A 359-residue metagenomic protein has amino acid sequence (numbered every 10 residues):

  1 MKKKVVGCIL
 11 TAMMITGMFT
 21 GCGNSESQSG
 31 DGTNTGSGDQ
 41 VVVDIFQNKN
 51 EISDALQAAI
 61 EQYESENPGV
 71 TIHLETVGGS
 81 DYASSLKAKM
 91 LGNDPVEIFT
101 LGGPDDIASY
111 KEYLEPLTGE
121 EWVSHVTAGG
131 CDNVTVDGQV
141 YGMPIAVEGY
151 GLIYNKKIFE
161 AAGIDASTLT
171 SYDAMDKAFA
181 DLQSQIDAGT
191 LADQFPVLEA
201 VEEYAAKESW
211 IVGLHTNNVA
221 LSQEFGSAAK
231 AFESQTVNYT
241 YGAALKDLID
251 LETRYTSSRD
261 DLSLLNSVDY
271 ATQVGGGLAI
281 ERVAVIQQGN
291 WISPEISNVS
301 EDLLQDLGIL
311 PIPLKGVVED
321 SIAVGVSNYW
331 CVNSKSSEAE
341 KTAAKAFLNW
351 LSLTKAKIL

Functional and structural regions predicted by a protein language model:
K4-I9, F19-D106, W122, T216 (+3 more regions): Conserved N-terminal structural module of periplasmic/extracytoplasmic solute-binding proteins
V41-V42, E66-T76, G163-A166, D250-Y270 (+2 more regions): A local structural motif
S65, T71-H73, A161-A162, V299-L359: Extracytoplasmic/periplasmic substrate-recognition and gating elements
T76-S85, T170-A174, L264-A279: Short helix-initiation/N-cap motifs at beta->coil->alpha
L101-G151, A192-P196, H215-N217, D306-L310: Hinge/lid segment of periplasmic solute-binding proteins
P116-A128, D132, D193-E202, A206 (+3 more regions): Short, solvent-exposed loop/beta-turn-alpha elements that line the ligand-binding surface or hinge of extracytoplasmic
Y141-I145, Y150, D176-S234: Extracytoplasmic/periplasmic solute-binding protein
F179, A231-S267: Glycine-centered hinge/linker elements that transmit conformational signals in sensory and ligand-binding systems
